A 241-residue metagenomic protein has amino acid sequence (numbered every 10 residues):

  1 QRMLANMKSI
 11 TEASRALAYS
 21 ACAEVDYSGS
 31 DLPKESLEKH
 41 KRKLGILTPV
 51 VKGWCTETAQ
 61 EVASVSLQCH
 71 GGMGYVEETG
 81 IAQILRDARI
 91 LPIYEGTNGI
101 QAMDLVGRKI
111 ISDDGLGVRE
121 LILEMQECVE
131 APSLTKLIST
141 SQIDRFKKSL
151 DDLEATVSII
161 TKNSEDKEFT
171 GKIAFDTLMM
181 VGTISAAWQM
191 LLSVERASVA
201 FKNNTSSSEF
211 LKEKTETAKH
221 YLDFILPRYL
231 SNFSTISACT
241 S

Functional and structural regions predicted by a protein language model:
Q1-I10: Terminal amphipathic helices with adjacent charged low-complexity linkers/tails
I10, L17-S20, T58, V62 (+5 more regions): Amphipathic, well-ordered alpha-helical segments in soluble domains
I10-S20, V129-P132, S139: Long, non-coiled-coil amphipathic alpha-helical linker/lever segments that couple catalytic cores to other domains
E12-K52, V157-A174, E195-E209: C-terminal helix-coil-helix/basic helical segment that borders enzyme active sites and/or dimer interfaces and provides
S20, R42-E120, H220-S241: Alpha-helix capping/hinge segments and adjacent helical runs
A23, S64, G107-R108, Q189-E195: Short glycine/serine- and small hydrophobic-enriched flexible loop segments
S112, C128-S241: C-terminal amphipathic alpha-helical interaction region
L116, L121-E130: Active-site or pore-adjacent capping/gating segments
